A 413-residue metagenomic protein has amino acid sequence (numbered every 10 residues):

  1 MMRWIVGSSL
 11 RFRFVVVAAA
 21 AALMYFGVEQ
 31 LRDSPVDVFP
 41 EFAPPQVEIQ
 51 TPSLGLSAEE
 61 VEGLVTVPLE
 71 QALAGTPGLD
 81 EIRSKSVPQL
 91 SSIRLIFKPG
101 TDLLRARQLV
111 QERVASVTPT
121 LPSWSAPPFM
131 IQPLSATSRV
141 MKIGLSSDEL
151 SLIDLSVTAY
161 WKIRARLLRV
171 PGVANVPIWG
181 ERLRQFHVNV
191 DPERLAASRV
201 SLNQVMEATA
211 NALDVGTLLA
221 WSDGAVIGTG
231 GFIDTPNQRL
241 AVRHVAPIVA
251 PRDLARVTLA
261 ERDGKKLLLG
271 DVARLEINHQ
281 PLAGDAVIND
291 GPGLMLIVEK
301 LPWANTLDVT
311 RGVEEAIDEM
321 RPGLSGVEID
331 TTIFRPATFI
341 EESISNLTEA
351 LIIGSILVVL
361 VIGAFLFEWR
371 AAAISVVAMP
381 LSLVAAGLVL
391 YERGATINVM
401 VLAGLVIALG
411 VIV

Functional and structural regions predicted by a protein language model:
M1-I356, A364-F365, A372-I374, I397: Membrane-proximal extracytoplasmic
G27-Q30, I329, I356-V413: Hydrophobic transmembrane alpha-helices and their membrane-interface caps in long multi-pass transport proteins
